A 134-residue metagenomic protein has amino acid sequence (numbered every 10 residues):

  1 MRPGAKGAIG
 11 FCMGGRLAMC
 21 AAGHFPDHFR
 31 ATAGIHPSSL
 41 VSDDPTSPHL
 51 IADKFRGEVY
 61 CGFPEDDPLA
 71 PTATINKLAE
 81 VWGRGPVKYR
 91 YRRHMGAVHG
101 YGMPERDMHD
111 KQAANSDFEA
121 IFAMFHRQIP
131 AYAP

Functional and structural regions predicted by a protein language model:
M1-P134: N-terminal cap/leader regions of alpha/beta-hydrolase-fold enzymes, predominantly small-molecule hydrolases
